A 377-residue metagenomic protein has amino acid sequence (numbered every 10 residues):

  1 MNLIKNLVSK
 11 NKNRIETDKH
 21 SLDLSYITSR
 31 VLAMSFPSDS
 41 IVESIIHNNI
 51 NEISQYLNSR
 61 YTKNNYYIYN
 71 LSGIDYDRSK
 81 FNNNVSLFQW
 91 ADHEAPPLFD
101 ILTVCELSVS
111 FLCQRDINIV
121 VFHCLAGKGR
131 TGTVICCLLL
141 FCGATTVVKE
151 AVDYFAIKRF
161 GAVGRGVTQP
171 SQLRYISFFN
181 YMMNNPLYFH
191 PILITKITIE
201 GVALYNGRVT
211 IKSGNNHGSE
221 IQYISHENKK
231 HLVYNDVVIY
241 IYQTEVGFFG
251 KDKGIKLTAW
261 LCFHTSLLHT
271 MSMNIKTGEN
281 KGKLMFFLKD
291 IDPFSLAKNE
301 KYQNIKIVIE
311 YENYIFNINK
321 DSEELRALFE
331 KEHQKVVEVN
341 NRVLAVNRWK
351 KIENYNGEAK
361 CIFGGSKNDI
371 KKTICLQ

Functional and structural regions predicted by a protein language model:
N2-V120, C142-D153, A162-G166, I194-Q377: Cysteine-based protein phosphatase catalytic domain of the PTP/DSP
I117-C137: A phosphate-binding catalytic loop at a beta-strand-loop-alpha-helix junction that coordinates phosphoryl groups
G132-T133, C137, K149, D153 (+2 more regions): Residues on a specific face of well-ordered alpha-helices
C137-G143, M182: Active-site catalytic microenvironments for nucleophilic, acid-base chemistry
A156: Aromatic/acidic polysaccharide-binding cleft in carbohydrate-active enzymes
F160, G164-H190: Catalytic cores of secreted or luminal carbohydrate-active enzymes
